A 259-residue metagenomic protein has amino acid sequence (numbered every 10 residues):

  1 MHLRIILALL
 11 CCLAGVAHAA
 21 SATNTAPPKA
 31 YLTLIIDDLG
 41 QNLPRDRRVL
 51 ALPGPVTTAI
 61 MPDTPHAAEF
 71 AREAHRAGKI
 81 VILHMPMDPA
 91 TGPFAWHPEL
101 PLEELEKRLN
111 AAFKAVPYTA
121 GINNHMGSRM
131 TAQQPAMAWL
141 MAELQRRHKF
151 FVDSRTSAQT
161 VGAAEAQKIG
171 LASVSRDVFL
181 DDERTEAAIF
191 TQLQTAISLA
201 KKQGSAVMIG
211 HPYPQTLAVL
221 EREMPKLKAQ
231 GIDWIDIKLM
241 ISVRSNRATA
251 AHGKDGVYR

Functional and structural regions predicted by a protein language model:
H2-R4, L10, H18-R259: Catalytic-site microenvironment of enzymes that process N-acetyl-hexosamine-containing cell-wall polysaccharides
